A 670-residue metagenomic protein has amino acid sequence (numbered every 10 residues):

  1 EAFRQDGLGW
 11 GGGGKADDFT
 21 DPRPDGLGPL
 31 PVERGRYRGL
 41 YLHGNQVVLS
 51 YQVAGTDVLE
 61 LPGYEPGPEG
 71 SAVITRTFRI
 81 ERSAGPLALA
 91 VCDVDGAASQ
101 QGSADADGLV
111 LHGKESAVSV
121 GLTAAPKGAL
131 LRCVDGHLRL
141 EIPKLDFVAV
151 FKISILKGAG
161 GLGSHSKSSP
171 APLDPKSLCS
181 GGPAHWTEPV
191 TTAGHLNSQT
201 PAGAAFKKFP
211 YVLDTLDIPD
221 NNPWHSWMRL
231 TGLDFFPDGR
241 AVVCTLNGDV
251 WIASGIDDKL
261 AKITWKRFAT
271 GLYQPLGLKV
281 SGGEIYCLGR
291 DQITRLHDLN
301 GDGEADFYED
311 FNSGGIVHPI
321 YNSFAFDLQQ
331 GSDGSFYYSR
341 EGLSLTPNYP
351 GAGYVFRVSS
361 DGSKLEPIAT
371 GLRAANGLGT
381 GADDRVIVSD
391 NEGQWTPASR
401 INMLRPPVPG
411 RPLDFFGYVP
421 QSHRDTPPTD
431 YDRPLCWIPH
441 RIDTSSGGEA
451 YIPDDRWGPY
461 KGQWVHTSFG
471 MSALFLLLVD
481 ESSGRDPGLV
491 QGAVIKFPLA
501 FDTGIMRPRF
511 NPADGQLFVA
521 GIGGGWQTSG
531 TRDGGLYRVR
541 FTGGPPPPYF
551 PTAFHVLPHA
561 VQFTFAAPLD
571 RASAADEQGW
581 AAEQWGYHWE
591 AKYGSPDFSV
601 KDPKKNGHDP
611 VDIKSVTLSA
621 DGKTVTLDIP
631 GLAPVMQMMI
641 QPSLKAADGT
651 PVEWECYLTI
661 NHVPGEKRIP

Functional and structural regions predicted by a protein language model:
E1-R76, E81-S83, P407: Extended polysaccharide-engagement surfaces of secreted carbohydrate-active enzymes
L42-T75, T542-R571, Q578: Surface beta-strand/loop "capping" patches
R79-S99, I640: Surface-exposed beta-strand/loop patches in extracellular or lumenal glycoproteins
G113-T191: Extended acidic/polar, glycine-enriched regions that form or flank non-catalytic beta-rich accessory modules
L145, P630-V635: Surface-exposed, short loops/turns at beta-strand junctions within beta-sandwich domains
P170-P547, R571: Beta-propeller domains with acidic blade repeats across secreted/periplasmic ectodomains and cytosolic WD/CNH propellers
D174-K176, S180, G543-F550, D570 (+2 more regions): Acidic, Ser/Thr/Gly/Pro-rich low-complexity segments and short DxT(G/T)-type signature motifs
F563-S615, Q641-A646, W654-L658: Short, surface-exposed alpha-helix to beta-strand junction/turn motifs within ectodomains of secreted and cell-envelope
